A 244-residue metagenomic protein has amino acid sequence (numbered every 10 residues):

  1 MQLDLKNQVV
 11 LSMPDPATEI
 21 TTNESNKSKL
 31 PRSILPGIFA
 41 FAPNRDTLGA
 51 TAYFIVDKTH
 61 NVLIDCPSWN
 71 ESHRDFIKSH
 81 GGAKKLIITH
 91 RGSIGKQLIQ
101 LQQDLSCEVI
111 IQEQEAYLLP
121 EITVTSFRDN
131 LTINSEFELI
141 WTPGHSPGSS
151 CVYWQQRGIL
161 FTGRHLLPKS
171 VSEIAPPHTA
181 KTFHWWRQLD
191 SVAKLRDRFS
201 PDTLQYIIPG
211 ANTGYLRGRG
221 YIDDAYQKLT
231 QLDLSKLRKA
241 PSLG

Functional and structural regions predicted by a protein language model:
Q2, V10-N26, L30, N61-L63 (+3 more regions): Metallo-beta-lactamase
L35-A42, N134-I140: Short, hydrophobic/aromatic-rich segments at coil-to-beta transitions
R45-L48, P143-S146: A short catalytic or substrate-binding loop motif that flags glycine-/basic-rich loops and adjacent residues that bind
T47-T51, S72: Short N-terminal binding/cap micro-motifs at the start of the first secondary-structure element
Y53-I55, V152: Short beta-strand motif preference
S68-E136, D224-S235, K239-P241: Active-site HxH/HxHxD metal-binding segment of metal-dependent hydrolases
